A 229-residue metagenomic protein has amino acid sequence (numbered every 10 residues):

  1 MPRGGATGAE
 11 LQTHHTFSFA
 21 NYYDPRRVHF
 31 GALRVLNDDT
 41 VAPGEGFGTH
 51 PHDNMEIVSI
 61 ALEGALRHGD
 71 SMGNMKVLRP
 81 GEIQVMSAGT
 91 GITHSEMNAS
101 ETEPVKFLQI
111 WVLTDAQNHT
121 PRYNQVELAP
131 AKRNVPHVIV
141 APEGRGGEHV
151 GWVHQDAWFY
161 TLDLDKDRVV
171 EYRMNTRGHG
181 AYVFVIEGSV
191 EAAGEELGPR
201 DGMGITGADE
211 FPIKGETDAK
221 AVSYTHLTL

Functional and structural regions predicted by a protein language model:
G5-P51, M55-E56, V105-F107, A129-R173: A short glycine-rich, His/Asp/Glu-containing loop-to-beta-strand
M55-G69, E82, N175-A193: Glycine- and acidic-residue-biased ligand/ion/polar-headgroup-sensing regions
I57-M97, P104: Hydrophobic alpha-helical segments and helix pairs
H68-G69, M86, T93-E101, E171-R173 (+2 more regions): Short beta-strand His + acidic residue motifs that chelate non-heme Fe in jelly-roll/DSBH and cupin folds
M72-V85, G194-F211: Short acidic-glycine-tyrosine-enriched beta hairpin
V85-K132: Hydrophobic, well-structured mid-protein blocks that either form specific transmembrane helices
E148-G204: Hydrophobic secondary-structure block in the mid-to-C-terminal portion of proteins
T225-L229: Conserved small/polar residues in nucleotide/adenosyl-binding loops
